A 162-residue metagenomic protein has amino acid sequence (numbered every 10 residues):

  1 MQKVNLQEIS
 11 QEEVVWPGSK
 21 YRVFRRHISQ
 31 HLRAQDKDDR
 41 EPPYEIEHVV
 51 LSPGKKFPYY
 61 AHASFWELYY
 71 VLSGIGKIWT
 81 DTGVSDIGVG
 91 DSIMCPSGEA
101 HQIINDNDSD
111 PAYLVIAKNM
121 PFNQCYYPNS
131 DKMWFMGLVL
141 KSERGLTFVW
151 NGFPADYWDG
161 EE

Functional and structural regions predicted by a protein language model:
M1-P43, N129-E162: A short, N-terminal "cap"/entry segment at the start of jelly-roll beta-barrel domains of the cupin/DSBH fold
S29-A34, E47-H62, S97: Conserved short histidine dyad/triad with adjacent acidic residue
P43, H48-S52, H62-T80, A117-K118: Short, conserved beta-strand element in jelly-roll/cupin
P53, S64, G83, E99-A100 (+1 more regions): A generic "binding-loop/recognition-motif" signal
K77, S97-N123: Ligand-binding loop in jelly-roll beta-barrel domains
T82-G98: Short acidic-glycine-tyrosine-enriched beta hairpin
